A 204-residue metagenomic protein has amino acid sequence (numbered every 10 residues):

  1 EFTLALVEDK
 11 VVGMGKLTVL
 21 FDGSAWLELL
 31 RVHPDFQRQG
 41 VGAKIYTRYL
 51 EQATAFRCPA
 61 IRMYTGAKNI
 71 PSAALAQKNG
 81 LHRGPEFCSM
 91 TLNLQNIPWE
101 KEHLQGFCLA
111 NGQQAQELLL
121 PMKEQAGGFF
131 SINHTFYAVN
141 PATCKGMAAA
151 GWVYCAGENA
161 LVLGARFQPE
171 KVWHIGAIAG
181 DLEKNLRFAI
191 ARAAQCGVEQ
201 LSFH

Functional and structural regions predicted by a protein language model:
L4, K10-T18, W26, R31 (+1 more regions): Conserved beta-strand in the GNAT
E8-K10, L20-G23, K68, G84 (+1 more regions): Short strand-connecting beta-turns/loops that link adjacent beta-strands
A25, A53-K68, L75, C196-H204: Conserved GNAT acetyl-CoA-binding A-motif
L30-Q37, W173-E183: A short, internal acetyl-CoA/4′-phosphopantetheine-binding micro-motif in the GNAT/acyltransferase core
F36, G40-R48, K184-F188: Conserved acetyl-CoA pyrophosphate-binding loop and the N-cap/start of the following alpha-helix in GNAT-like
Q39, A43, A67-P85: Conserved active-site alpha-helix within GNAT-family acetyltransferase domains
N79-P169: Amide-forming acyltransferase catalytic core, primarily the GNAT-like/NAT-type and related acyltransferase folds
A110-Q113, G176-D181, F203-H204: Structural motif
